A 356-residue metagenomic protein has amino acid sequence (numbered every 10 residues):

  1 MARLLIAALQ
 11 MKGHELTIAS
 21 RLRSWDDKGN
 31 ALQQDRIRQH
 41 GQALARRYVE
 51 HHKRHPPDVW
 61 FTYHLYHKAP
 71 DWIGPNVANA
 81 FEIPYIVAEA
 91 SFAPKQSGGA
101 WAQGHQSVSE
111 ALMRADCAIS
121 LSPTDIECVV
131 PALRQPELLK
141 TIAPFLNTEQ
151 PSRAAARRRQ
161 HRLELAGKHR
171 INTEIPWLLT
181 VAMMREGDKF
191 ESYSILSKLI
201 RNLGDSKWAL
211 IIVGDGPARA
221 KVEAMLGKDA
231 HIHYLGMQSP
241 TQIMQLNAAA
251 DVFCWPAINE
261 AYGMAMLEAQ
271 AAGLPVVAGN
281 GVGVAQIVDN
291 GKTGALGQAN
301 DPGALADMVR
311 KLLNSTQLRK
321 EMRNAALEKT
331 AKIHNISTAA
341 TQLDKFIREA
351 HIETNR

Functional and structural regions predicted by a protein language model:
R114-A156: A short, active-site helix/loop in glycosyltransferases that binds the activated sugar's phosphate group
R170-F190, S197-R201: Conserved donor-binding/catalytic core segment of Leloir-type glycosyltransferases
A220-T241: Nucleotide-activated donor-binding/catalytic signature segment of Leloir-type glycosyltransferases, i.e., the conserved
M237-Q238, Q245-A250: Short alpha-helical donor nucleotide-sugar binding micro-motif in glycosyltransferases
I258: Aromatic "clamp/platform" in nucleotide-sugar-dependent glycosyltransferases that forms part of the donor/acceptor
P275-A278: Short hydrophobic beta-strand element within catalytic cores of glycosyltransferases and related nucleotide-activated
N290-G291, A295-P302, K311-Q317: Conserved acidic donor-binding segment of nucleotide-sugar-dependent glycosyltransferases
A304, K311, L318-K332, Q342-K345: A short, well-ordered alpha-helix in the C-terminal region of glycosyltransferases
